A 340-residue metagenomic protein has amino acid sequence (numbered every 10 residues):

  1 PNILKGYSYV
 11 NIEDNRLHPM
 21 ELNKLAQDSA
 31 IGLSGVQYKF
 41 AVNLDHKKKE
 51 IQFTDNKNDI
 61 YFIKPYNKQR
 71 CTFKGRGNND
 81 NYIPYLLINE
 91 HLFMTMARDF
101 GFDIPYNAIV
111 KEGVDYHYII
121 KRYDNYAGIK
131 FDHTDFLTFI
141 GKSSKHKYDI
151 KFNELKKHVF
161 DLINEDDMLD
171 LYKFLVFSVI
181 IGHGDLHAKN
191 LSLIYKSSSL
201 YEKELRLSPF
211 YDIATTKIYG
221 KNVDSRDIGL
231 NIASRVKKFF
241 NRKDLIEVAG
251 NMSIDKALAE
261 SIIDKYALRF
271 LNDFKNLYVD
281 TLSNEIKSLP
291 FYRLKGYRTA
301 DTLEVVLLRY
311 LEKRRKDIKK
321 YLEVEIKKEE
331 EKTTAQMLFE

Functional and structural regions predicted by a protein language model:
P1-E340: Phosphate/dinucleotide-binding and metal-coordinating scaffold of catalytic cores in nucleotide-dependent enzymes
